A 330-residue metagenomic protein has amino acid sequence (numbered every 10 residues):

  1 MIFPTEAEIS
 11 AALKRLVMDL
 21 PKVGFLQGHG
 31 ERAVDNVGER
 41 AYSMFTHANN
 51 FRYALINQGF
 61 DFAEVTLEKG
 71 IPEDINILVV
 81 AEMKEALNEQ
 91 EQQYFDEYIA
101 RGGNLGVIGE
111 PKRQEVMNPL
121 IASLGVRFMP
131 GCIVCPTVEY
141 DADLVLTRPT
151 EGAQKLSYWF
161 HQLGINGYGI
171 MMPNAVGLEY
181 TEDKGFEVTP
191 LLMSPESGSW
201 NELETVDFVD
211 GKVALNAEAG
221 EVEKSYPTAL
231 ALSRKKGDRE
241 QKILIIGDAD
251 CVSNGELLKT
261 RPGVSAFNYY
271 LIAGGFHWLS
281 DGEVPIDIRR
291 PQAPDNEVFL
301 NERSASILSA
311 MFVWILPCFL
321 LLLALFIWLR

Functional and structural regions predicted by a protein language model:
M1-R330: Short, surface-exposed patches at the edges or C-terminal ends of soluble domains, predominantly
